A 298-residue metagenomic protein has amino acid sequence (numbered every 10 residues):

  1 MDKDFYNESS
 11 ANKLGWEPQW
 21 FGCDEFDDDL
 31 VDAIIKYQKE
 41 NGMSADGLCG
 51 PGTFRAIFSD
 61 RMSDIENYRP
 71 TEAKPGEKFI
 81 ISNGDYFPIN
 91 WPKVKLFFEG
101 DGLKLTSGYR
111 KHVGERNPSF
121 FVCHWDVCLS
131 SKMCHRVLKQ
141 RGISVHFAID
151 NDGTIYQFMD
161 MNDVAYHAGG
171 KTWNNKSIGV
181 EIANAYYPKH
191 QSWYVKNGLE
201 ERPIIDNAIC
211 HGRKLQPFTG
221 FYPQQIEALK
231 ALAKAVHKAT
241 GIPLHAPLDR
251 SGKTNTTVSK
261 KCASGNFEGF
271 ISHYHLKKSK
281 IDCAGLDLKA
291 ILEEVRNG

Functional and structural regions predicted by a protein language model:
M1-F98, C262-Y274, K278-G298: Cell-envelope/ECM-targeting effectors and their regulatory/trafficking segments
N7-S10, T53, T71, T106 (+5 more regions): Residue-identity detector for threonine
Q19, E25, D29, A33 (+6 more regions): Alpha-helical context
G50-P51, V164, G170, A246-K253: Flexible domain-boundary/linker segments
T53, Y68, E72, G76 (+6 more regions): A sequence-level detector of short, solvent-exposed, charge-rich linear segments
S59-D60, Y68-D85, Y186, H190-G298: Basic/polar, cationic surfaces and motifs that engage anionic cell-wall and phosphate/carboxylate ligands
I89-K238, I242: Active-site-adjacent loop/helix surface patches within enzyme catalytic domains that shape the substrate-binding cleft
